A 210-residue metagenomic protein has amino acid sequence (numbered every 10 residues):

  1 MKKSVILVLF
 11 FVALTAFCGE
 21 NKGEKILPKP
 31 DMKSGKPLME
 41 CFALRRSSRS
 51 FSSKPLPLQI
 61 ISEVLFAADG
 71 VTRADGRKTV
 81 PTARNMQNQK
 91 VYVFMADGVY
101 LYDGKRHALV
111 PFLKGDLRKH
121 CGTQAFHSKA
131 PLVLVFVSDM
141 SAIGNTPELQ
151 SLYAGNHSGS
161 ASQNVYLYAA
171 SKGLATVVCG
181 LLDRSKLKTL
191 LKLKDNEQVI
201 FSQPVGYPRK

Functional and structural regions predicted by a protein language model:
S4-A13: Sec-dependent N-terminal signal peptides
L14-C18: C-terminal segment of classical bacterial N-terminal signal peptides
G19-A130: N-terminal amphipathic, basic helical "cap/leader" segment at the start of enzyme domains
R45, V64, V91, L132-I143 (+2 more regions): Small-aliphatic-rich amphipathic alpha-helix that forms the alpha element of a beta-alpha
D69, A96-G98, K105, V137-S141 (+2 more regions): Solvent-exposed coil/turn segments that connect beta secondary-structure elements in extracytoplasmic/periplasmic
S128-P131, N196-Q198: Short coil/turn connectors at secondary-structure junctions
K192-K210: A glycine-rich helix N-cap at a beta->alpha junction
